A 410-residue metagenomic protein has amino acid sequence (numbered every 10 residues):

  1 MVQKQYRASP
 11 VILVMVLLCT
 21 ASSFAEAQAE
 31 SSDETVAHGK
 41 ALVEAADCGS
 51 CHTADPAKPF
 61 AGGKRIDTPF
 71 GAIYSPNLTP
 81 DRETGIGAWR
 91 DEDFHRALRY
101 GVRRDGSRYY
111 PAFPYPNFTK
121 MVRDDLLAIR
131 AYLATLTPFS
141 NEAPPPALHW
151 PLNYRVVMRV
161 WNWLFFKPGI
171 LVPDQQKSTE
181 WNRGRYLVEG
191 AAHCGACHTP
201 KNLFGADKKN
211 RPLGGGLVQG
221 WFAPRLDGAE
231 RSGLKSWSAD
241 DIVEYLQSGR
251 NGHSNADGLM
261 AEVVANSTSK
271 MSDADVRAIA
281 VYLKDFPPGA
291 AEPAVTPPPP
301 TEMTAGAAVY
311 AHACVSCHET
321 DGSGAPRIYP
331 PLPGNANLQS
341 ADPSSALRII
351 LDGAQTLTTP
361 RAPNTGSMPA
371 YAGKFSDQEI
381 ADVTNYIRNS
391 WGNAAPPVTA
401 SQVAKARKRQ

Functional and structural regions predicted by a protein language model:
M1-T35, I73-P76, A97, V102-D105 (+6 more regions): Post-cleavage N-terminal segment of exported redox proteins
E26-E30, K40, Q410: Boundary of Sec targeting at the N-terminus
D33, L42, A88-W89, K120-D124 (+8 more regions): Soluble non-cytosolic domains of exported or imported proteins
D33-A54, P59-D67, V160-N162, V172-N202 (+3 more regions): Sequence/structural segment immediately N-terminal to covalent heme-attachment motifs in c-type and related
A41-T53, P76, E92-Y100, P111 (+10 more regions): C-type cytochrome heme c attachment motif
T53-A54, P59-K64, G106-Y109, S140-A147 (+6 more regions): Short, solvent-exposed loop/turn and secondary-structure capping segments
A61-G71, T199-H253: Active-site substrate-binding loop specific to GH73 endo-beta-N-acetylglucosaminidase modules in bacterial autolysins
A72-A88, D93, R99-D124, P145-A147 (+4 more regions): Axial heme c-ligation environment in periplasmic c-type cytochrome domains
